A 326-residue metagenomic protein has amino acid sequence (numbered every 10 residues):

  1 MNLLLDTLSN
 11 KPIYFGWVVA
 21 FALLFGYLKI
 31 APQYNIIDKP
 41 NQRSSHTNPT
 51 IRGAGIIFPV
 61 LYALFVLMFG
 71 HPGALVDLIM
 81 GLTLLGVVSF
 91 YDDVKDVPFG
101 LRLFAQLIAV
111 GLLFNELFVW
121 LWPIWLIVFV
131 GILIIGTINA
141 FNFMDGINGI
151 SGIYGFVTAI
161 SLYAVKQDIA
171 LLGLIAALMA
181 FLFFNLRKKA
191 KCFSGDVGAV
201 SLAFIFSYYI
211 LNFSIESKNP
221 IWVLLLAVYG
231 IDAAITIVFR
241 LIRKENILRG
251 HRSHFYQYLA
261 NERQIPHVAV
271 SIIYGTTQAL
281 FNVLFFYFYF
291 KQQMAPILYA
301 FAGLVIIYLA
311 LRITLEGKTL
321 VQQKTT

Functional and structural regions predicted by a protein language model:
M1-L5, S9, I215-T326: C-terminal membrane-associated helical module and adjoining short loops/tails
N2-A234: "…together with the soluble PPM/PP2C metallo-phosphatase catalytic core" -> "…together with the soluble PPM/PP2C
